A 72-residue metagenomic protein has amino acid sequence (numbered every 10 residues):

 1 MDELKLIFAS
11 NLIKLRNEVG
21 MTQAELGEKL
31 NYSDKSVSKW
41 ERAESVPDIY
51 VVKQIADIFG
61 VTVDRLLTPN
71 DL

Functional and structural regions predicted by a protein language model:
M1-E18: A short, Lys/Arg-rich alpha-helix, primarily the initiator
S10, G20-M21, P47-Y50: Residue-level signal for the short linker/turn that defines the boundary of a DNA-recognition helix
G20-K39, Q54: Short alpha-helical DNA-recognition segment
S36, A43-V46: A secondary-structure capping/hinge motif
E41-A43, V61: Flexible, glycine-biased helix-capping/connector loops in cytosolic signal-transduction modules
Y50-R65: DNA major-groove recognition helix of helix-turn-helix/homeodomain DNA-binding modules
L67-L72: Short, charged recognition helix plus adjacent turn of helix-turn-helix-like nucleic-acid-binding domains
